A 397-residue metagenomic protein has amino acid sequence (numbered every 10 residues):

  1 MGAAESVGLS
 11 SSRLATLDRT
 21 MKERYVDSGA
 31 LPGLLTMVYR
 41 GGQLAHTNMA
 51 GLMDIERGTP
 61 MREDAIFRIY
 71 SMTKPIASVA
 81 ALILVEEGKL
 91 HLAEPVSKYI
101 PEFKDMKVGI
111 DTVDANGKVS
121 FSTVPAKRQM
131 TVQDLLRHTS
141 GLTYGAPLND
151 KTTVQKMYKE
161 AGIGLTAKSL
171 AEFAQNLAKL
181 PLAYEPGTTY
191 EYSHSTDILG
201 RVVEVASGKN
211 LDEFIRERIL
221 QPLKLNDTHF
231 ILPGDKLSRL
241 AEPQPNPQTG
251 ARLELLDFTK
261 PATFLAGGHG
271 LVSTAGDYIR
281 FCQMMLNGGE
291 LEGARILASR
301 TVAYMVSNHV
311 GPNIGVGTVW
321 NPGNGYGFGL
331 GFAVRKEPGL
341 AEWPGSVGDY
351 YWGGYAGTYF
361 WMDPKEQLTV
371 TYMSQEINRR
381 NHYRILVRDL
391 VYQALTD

Functional and structural regions predicted by a protein language model:
E5-I69, K89-H91, D105-D114, E254-L256 (+2 more regions): Short, conserved catalytic-motif segment at the N-terminal edge
S10, K74, T274: Short, conserved phosphate/pyrophosphate- and ester-handling motifs at nucleotide-, phospho-/glycolipid
A15-K22, T36, G42-L44, F67-Y99 (+5 more regions): Active-site SXXK
V26, V85-E86, A178, I215: Alpha-helix C-terminal capping/helix-coil junction sites
A30, T59-M61, H91, T123-M130 (+3 more regions): Extracellular/periplasmic catalytic domains that process cell-envelope and extracellular macromolecules
P101-P344: Short, surface-exposed loop or secondary-structure junction motifs that flank catalytic or metal-binding residues
G331, V347-G348, W352-M362: Short glycine-rich, acidic/polar surface loops and turns
Y359-W361, Q367-E376: Short, well-ordered beta-strand elements
